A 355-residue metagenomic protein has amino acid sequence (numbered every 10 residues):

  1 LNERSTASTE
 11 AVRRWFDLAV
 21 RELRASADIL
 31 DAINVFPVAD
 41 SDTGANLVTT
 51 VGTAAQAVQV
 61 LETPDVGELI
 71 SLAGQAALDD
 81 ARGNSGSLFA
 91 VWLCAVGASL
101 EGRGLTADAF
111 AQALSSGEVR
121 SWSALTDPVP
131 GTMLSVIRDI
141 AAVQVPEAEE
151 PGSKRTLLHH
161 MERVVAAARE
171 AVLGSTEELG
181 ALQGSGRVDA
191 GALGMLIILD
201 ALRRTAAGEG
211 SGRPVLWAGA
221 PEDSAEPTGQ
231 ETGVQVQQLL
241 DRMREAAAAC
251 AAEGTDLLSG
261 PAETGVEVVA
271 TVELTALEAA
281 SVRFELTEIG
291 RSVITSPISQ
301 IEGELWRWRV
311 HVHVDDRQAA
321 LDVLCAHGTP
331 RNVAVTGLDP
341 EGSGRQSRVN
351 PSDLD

Functional and structural regions predicted by a protein language model:
L1-D355: N-terminal loops that bind phosphate or other acidic moieties and the adjacent beta-alpha structural core
